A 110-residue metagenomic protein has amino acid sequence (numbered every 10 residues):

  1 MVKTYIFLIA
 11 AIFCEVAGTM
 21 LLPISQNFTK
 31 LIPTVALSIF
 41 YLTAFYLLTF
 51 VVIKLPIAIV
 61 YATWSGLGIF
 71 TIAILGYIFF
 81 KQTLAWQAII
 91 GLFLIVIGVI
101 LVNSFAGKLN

Functional and structural regions predicted by a protein language model:
M1-N110: Polytopic alpha-helical membrane proteins, predominantly small-molecule transporters/carriers
